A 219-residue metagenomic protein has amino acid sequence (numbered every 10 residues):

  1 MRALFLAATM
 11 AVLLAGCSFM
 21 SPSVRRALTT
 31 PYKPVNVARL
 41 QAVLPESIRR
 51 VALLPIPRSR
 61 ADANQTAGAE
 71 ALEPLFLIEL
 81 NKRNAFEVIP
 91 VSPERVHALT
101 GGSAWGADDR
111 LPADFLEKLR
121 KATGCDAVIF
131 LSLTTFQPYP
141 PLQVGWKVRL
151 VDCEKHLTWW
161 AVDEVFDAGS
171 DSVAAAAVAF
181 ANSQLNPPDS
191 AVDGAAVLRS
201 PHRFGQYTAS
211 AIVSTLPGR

Functional and structural regions predicted by a protein language model:
M1-C17: Sec-dependent bacterial lipoprotein signal peptides
C17-I48, L119-A122, P141-Q143, D152-R219: C-terminal/domain-edge helix-coil "capping" segments
K33-R39, R110-L116, F130-T134: N-terminal post-signal-peptidase region of extra-cytosolic proteins
S47-V128, T208-G218: N-terminal segment of the mature soluble domain
R50-P55, V128-S132, G145-R149, A161: Soluble periplasmic/extracytoplasmic beta-strand elements of cell-envelope proteins
R58-A61, E94-A98, T134-Y139, V165-G169: Solvent-exposed loop/turn segments at secondary-structure junctions within structured extracellular/periplasmic domains
A67-G68, V144-W146: Short, glycine/charged-enriched secondary-structure capping and boundary segments
E70-L75, D108-R110, V148-D152, D167 (+1 more regions): Short, low-complexity, polar/charged sequence segments that are solvent-exposed and flexible
